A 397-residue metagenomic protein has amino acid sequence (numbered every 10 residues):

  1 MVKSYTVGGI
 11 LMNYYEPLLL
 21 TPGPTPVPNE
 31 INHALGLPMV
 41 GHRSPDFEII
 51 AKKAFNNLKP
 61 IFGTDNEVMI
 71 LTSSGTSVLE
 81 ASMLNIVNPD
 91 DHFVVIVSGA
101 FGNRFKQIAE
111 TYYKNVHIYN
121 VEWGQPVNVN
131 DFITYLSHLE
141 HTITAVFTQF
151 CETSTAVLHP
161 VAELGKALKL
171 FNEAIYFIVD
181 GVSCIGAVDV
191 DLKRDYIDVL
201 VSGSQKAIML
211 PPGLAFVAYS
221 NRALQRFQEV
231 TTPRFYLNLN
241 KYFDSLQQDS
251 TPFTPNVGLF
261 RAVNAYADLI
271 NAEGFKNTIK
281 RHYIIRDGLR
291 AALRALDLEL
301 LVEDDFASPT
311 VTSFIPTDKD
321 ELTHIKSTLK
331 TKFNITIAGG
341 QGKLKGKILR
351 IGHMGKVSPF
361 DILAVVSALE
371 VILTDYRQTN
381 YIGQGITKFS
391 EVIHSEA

Functional and structural regions predicted by a protein language model:
T6-L11, K343, K347-A397: PLP-dependent enzyme catalytic core of the Aspartate aminotransferase-like
E16-T72, T76: A glycine-/small-polar-enriched, mobile loop at the entrance of the PLP active site in fold-type I
P26-V27, Q205-A291, A295, A397: Active-site C-terminal subdomain of aminotransferase-like
D65-V94, S98, G102-K106: Conserved beta-loop-alpha segment that forms the PLP phosphate-binding cup at the N-terminus of a helix
V127-G186: Active-site phosphate-binding strand-loop segment of PLP-dependent enzymes
K193-Q205: Conserved active-site segment immediately N-terminal to the catalytic lysine that forms the internal aldimine
E299-K332: Conserved PLP-binding catalytic core of the aspartate aminotransferase-like
